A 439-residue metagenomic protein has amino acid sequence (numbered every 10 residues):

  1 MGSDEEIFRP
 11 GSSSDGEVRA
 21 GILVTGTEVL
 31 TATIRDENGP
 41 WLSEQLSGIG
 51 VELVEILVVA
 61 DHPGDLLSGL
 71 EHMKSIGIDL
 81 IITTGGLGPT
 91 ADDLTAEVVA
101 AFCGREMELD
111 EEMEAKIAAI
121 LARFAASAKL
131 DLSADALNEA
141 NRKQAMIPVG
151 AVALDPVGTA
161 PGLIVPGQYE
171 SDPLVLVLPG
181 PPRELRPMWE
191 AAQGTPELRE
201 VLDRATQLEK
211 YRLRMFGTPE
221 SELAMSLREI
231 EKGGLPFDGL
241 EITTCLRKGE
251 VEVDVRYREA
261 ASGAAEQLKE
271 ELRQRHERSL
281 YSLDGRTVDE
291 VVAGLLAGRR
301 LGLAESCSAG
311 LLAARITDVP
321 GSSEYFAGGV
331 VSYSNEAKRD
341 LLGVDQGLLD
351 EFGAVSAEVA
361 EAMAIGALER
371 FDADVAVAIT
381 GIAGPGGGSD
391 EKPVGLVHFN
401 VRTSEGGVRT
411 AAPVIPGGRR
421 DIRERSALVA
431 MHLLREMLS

Functional and structural regions predicted by a protein language model:
M1-I22, L137: N-terminal amphipathic/basic leader segments beginning at the initiator methionine
D15-D61: Glycine-rich phosphate/diphosphate-binding loop of Rossmann-like nucleotide-binding domains
T27-E28, G86-P89, L94, G180-R183 (+1 more regions): Short glycine-rich anion-binding loops that position phosphate/pyrophosphate groups of nucleotides and phosphorylated
E55-D65, V414-G417: Short beta->alpha junction loops
V58, D65-S68, D93-E200: Proline/glycine-rich low-complexity loops and linkers
A118-L121, G263-S439: Short alpha-helical segments enriched in small residues
Y169-G249, R256-E259, G263-A265: Accessory alpha-helical/coil subdomains and C-terminal extensions that flank or cap enzyme catalytic cores
